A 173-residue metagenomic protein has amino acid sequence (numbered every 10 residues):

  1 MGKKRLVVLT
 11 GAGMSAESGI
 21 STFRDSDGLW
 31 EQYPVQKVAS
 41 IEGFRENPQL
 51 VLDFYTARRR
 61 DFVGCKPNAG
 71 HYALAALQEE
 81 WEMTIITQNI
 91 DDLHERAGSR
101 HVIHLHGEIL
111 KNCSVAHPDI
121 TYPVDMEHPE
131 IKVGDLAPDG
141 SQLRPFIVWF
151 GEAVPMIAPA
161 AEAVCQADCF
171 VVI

Functional and structural regions predicted by a protein language model:
M1-I173: Conserved catalytic core of sirtuin-type NAD+-dependent deacylases
